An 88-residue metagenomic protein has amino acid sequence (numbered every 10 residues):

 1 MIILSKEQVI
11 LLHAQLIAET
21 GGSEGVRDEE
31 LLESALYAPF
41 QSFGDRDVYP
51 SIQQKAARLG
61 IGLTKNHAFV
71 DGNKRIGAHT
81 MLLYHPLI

Functional and structural regions predicted by a protein language model:
M1-I88: FIC/Doc superfamily catalytic core
